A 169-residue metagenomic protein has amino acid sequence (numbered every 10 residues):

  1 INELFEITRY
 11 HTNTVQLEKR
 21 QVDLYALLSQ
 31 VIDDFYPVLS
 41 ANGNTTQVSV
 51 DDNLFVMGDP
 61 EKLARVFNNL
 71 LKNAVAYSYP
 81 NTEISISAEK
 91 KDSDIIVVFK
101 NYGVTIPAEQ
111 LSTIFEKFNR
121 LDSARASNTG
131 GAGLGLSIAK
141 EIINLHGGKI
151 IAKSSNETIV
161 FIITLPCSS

Functional and structural regions predicted by a protein language model:
T12-L17, F55-G58: Conserved micro-motifs of the catalytic ATP-binding
E18-D33: A conserved beta-strand-to-alpha-helix junction within the catalytic ATP-binding
E18-V22, T45-L54: Conserved catalytic submotifs in the C-terminal HATPase_c
A74-V75: Short helix-loop "hinge" at the ATP-lid/N-box region of the Bergerat-fold HATPase_c
N81-S93: Short beta-strand/loop element within the Bergerat-fold HATPase_c
I106-R120: Short conserved segment of the HATPase_c
G147-G148: Conserved glycine-rich
